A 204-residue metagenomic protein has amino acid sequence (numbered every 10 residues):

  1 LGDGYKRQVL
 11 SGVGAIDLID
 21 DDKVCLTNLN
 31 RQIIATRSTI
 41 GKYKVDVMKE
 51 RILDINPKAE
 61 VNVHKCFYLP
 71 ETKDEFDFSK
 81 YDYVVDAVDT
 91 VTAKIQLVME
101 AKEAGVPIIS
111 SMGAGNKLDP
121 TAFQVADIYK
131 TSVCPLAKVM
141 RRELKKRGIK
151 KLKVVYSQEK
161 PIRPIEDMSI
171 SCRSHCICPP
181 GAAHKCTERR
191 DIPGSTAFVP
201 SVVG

Functional and structural regions predicted by a protein language model:
L1-Y5: Short, small-residue-biased leader/transition segments that mark boundaries at the very start of proteins
V9, K102: Anion (oxyanion) recognition and catalysis
V13-N56: Glycine-rich phosphate-binding loop and adjoining beta1-alpha1-beta2 segment of Rossmann-like nucleotide-binding folds
G14-I16, E60, P107, K151: Residues at the starts of beta-strands that form the adenosine-phosphate
D22, G113, M140: Active-site glycine-centered loops adjacent to acidic/histidine catalytic or metal-binding residues that shape
V24-T27, G115-P120: Short gly/pro/ser/thr-enriched loop/turn and capping motifs at secondary-structure boundaries
K65-K73: Conserved SAM/SAH-binding loop
F76-Y83, V88-A93, E103, I108 (+3 more regions): Glycine-rich phosphate/adenylate-binding loop
